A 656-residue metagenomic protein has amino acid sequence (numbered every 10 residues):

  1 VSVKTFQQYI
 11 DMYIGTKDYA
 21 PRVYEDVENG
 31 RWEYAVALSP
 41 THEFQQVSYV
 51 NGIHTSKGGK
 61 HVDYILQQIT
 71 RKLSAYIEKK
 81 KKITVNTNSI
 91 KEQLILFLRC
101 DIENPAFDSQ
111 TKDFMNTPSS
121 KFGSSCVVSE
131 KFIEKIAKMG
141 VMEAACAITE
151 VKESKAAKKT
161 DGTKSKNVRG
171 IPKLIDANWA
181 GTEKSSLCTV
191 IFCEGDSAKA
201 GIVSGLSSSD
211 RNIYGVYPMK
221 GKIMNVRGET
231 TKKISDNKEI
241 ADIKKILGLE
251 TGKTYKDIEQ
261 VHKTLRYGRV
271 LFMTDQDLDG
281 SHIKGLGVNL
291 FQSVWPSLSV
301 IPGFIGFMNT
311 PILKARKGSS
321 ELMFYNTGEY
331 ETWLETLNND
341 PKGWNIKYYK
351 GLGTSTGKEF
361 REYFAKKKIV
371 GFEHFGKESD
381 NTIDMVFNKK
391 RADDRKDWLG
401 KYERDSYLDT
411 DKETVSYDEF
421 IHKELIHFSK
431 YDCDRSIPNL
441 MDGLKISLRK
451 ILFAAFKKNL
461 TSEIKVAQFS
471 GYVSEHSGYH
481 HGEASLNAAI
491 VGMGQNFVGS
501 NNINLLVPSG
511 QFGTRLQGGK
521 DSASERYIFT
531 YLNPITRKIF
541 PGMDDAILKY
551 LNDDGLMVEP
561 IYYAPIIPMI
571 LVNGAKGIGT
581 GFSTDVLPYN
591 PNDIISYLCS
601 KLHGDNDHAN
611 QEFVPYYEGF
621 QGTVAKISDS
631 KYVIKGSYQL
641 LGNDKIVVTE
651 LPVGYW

Functional and structural regions predicted by a protein language model:
V1-W656: Conserved phosphate-chemistry cores used by DNA topoisomerases
